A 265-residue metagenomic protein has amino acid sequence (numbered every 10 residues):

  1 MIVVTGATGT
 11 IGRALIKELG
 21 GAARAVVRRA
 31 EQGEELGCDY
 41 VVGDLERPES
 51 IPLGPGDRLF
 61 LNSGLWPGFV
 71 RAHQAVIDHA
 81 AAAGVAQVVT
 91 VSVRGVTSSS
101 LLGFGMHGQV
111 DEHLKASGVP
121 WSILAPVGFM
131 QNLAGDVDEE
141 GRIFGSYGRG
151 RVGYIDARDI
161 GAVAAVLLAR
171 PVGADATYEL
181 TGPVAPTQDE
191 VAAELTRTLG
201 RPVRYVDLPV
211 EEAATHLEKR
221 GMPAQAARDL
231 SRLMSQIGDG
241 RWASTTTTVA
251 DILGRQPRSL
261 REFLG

Functional and structural regions predicted by a protein language model:
M1-R28, Q32, E46-P48, G56 (+7 more regions): Oxidoreductase cofactor-interface core, primarily capturing Rossmann-like NAD(P)-dependent enzymes
E35-G37: Short, aromatic/basic amphipathic alpha-helical patches
D39-V42: Conserved SAM-binding strand-loop segment of SAM-dependent methyltransferases
S50, F129, R258, E262: Residue-level recognition of oxygen-bearing side chains
E211-G265: A hydrophobic C-terminal alpha-helical subdomain
